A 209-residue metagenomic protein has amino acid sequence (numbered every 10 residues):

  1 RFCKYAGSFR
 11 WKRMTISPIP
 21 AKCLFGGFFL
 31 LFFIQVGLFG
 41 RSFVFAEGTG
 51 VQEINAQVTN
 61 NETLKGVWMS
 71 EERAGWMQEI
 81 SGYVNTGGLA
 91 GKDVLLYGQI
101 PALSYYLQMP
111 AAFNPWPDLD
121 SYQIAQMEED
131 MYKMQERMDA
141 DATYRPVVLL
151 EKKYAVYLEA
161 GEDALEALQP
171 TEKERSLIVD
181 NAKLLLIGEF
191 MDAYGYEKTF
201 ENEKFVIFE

Functional and structural regions predicted by a protein language model:
F2-G48: Signature aromatic-anchored transmembrane alpha helix within multi-pass, membrane-resident enzymes that catalyze glycan
S8-K12, T86-G87, A140, A193 (+1 more regions): Surface-exposed polar/charged interaction patches
L38-S121, R145-E159, E203, F208: Short periplasmic/luminal acceptor-recognition loop of GT-C membrane glycosyltransferases, typified by
W68-E71, G75, E129, I178-A182: Alpha-helix boundary/N-cap detector
Y83, R137, E189-A193: Residues that form generic nucleotide/phosphate-binding pockets
D120-Y132: Short, charged, surface-exposed secondary-structure boundary motifs
M131-D141: Short amphipathic alpha-helix with an adjacent loop that forms part of the alpha/beta core around
R145-E209: Aromatic/acidic, Gly/Pro-rich catalytic loop(s) in extracytoplasmic/lumenal soluble domains of multi-pass membrane
